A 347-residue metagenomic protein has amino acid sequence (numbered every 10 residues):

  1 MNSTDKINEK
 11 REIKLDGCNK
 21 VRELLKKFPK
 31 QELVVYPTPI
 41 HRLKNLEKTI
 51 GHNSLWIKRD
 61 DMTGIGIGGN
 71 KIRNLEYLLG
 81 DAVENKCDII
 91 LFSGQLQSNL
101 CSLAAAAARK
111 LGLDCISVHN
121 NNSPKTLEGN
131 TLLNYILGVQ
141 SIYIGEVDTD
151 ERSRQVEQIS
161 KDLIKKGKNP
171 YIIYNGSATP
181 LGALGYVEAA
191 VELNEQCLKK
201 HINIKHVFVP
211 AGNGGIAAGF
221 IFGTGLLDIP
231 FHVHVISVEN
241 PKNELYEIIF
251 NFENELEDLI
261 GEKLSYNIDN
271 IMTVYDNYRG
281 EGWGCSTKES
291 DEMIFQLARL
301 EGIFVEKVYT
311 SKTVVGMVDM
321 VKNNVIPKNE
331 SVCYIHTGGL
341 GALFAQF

Functional and structural regions predicted by a protein language model:
M1-F347: PLP-dependent amino-acid enzyme catalytic core
